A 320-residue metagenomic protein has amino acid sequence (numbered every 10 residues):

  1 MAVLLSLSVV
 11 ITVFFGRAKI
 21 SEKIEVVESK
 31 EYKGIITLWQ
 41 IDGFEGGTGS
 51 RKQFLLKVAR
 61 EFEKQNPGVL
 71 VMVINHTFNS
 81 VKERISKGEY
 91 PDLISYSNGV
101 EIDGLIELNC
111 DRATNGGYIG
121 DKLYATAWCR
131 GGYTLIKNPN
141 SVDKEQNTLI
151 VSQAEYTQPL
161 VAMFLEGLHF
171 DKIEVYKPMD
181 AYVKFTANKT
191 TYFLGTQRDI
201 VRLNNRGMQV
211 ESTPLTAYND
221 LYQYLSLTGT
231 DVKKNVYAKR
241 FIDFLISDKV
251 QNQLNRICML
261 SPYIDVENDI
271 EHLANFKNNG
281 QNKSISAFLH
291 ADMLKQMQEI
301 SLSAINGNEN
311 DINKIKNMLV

Functional and structural regions predicted by a protein language model:
M1-V100: Conserved N-terminal structural module of periplasmic/extracytoplasmic solute-binding proteins
R51, N255-V320: C-terminal capping/gating helix-and-loop segments adjacent to ligand/active sites or protein-protein/ligand interfaces
Q53-K64, E83, V183, V201 (+6 more regions): Solvent-exposed, polar/charged alpha-helical surfaces in well-ordered, non-transmembrane soluble domains, broadly
Y96-K137: Hinge/lid segment of periplasmic solute-binding proteins
K122-C129, Y133, K144-H169, A187-T190: Extracytoplasmic/periplasmic solute-binding protein
Q158-P214: Ligand-binding pocket segment of bilobal, Venus flytrap-like solute-binding proteins
V161-L165, Y182, T186, A238-I246 (+3 more regions): Non-transmembrane alpha-helical segments in soluble domains of secreted/periplasmic/extracellular proteins
L203-P262: Extracytoplasmic/periplasmic substrate-recognition and gating elements
